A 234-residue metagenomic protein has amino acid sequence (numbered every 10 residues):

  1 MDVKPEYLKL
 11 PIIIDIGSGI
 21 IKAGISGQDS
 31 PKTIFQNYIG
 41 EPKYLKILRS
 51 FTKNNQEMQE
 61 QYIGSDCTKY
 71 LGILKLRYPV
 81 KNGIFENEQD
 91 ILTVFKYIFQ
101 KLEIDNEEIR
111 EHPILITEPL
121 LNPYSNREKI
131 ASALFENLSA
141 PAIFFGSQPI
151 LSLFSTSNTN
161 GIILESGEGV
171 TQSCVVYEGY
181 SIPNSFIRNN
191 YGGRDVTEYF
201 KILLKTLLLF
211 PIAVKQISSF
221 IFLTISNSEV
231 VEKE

Functional and structural regions predicted by a protein language model:
M1-Y7, N126, E136-L164: Conserved phosphate-binding catalytic cores of ATP/NTP-utilizing and phosphoryl-transfer enzymes
Y7, P11-A133, A142, P183-S185 (+1 more regions): Conserved phosphate-binding loops in N-terminal lobes of ATP-dependent enzymes of the actin/Hsp70/sugar-kinase
I13-I20, T156-N158, I163-T171, V176-Y180 (+1 more regions): A short acidic Gly-Thr/Ser loop motif
I25, R127-K129, S155-T159, C174-E178 (+1 more regions): Short acidic, glycine/serine/threonine-rich loops at helix termini
I98-K101, N137, L203, L207: Alpha-helical structural context
Y177-E234: Phosphate-binding glycine-rich/basic clefts of nucleotide- and phosphate-handling proteins, predominantly
